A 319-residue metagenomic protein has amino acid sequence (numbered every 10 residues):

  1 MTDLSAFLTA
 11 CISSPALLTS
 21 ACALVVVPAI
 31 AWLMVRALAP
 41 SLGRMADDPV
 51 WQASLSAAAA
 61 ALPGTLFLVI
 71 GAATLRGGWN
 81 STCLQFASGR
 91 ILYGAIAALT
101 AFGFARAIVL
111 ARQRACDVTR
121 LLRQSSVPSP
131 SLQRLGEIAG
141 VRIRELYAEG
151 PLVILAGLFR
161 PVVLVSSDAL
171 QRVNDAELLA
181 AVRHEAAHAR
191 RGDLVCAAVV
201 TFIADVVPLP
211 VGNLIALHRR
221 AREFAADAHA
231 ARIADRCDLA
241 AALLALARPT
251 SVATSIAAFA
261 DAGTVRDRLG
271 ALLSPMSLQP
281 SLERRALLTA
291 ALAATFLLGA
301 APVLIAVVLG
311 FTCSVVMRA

Functional and structural regions predicted by a protein language model:
M1-E145, L278-A319: Hydrophobic or amphipathic, alpha-helical segments that drive membrane association/targeting
C116-S131, A139, G212-D267, A271-L278: Short helix/loop segments within enzyme catalytic domains that coordinate or immediately flank catalytic cofactors
G150-N174: Active-site scaffold of zinc-dependent metalloenzymes
A156-G157, V163, C196-N213: Hydrophobic, aromatic-rich membrane-embedded alpha-helical segments
V165, H184, L269: Divalent metal-coordination and catalytic microenvironments
E177-R183, A226: Short cytoplasmic-facing helical segments at TM-TM junctions of multi-pass membrane proteins
R183-D205, A234-D238: Catalytic Zn2+-binding segment of zinc metalloproteases
